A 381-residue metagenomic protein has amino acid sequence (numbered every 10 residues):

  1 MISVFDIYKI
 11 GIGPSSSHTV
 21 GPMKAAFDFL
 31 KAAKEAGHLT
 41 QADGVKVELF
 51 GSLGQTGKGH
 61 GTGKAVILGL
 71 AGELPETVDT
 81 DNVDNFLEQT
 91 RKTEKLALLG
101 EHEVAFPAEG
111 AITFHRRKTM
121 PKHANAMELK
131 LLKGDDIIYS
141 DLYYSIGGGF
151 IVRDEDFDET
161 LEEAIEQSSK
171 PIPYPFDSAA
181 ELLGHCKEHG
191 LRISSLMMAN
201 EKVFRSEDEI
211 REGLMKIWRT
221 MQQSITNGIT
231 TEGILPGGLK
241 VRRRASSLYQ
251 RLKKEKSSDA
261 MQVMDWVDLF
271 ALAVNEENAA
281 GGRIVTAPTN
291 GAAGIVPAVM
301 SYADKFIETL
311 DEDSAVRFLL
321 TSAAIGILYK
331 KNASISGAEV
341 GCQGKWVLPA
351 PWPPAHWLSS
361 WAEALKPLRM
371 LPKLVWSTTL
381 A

Functional and structural regions predicted by a protein language model:
I2-F5, K9-I12, M23-L49, H60 (+6 more regions): Non-transmembrane, aqueous-exposed alpha-helical and coiled segments at domain scale
Y8-A26, A280-V299, C342-P351: Conserved phosphate/anionic-ligand binding catalytic regions in large, soluble enzymes, centered on
S17-K34, P297-T309, P354-A362: Alpha-helical support elements that line or immediately flank enzyme active sites and cofactor-binding pockets
G57-T62, E155, V299-M300, K330-I335 (+1 more regions): Short acidic, glycine/serine/threonine-rich loops at helix termini
K64-F86, P354-W357, W361, L365: C-terminal domain-closing interface element
P75-E255: C-terminal regulatory domains involved in ligand/effector binding and gene-expression control
F204-G341: Accessory "access/gating" subregions that flank catalytic or transport cores
L310, T321, L328-A381: Hydrophobic alpha-helical bundle architecture
